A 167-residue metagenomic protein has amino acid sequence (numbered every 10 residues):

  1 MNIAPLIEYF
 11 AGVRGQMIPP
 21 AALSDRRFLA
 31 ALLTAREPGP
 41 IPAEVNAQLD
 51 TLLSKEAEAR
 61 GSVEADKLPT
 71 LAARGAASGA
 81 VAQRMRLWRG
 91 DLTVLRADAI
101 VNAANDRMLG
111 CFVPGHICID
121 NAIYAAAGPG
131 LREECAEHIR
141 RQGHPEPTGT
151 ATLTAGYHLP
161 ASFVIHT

Functional and structural regions predicted by a protein language model:
M1-T167: Macrodomain-like recognition of ADP-ribose-binding/processing modules
